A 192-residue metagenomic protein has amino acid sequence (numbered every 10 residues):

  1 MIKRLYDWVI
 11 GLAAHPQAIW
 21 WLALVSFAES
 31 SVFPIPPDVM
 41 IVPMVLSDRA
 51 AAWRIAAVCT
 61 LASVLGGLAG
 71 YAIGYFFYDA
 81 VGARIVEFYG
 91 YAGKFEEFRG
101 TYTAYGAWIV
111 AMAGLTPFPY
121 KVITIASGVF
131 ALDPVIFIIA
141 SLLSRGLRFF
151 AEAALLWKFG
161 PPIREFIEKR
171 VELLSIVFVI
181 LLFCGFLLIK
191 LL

Functional and structural regions predicted by a protein language model:
M1-I2, A153: Short, membrane-interfacial amphipathic segments enriched in basic
D7-T60, G100-F166: Hydrophobic alpha-helical membrane segments of integral membrane proteins
P34, L68-Y75, F149-A154, L187: Membrane-embedded alpha-helical segments of multi-pass transporters/permeases
L61-L68, G146, F150, I180 (+1 more regions): Generic alpha-helical transmembrane segments of integral inner-membrane proteins, especially permease/transport modules
S63-R84: Transmembrane alpha-helix/helix-exit interface in multi-pass inner-membrane proteins
A72, F76, K158, P162 (+1 more regions): Hydrophobic membrane-targeting alpha-helices
F76-D79, V129-I136, K190-L192: Helix-coil boundary and interhelical linker segments in multi-pass alpha-helical membrane proteins
V81-Y105, E168-L192: Selective transmembrane alpha-helices of multi-pass membrane proteins
